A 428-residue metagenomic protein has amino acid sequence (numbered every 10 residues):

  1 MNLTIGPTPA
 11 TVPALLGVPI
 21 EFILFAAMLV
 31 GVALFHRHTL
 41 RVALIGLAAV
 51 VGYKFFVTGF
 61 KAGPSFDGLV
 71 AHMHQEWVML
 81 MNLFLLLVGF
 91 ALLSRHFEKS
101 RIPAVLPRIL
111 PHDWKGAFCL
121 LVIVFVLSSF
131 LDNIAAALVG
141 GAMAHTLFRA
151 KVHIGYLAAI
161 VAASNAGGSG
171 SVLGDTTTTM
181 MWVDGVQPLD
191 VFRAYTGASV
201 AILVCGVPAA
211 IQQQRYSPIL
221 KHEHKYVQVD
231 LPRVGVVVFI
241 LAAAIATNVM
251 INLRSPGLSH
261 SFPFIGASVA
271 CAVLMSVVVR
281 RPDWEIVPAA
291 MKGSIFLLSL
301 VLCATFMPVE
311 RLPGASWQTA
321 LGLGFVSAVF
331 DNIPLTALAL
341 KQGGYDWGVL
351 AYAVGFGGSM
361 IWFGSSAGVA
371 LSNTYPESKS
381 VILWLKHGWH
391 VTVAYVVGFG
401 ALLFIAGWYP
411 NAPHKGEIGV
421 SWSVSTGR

Functional and structural regions predicted by a protein language model:
P9-G17, L34-T39, S65-L83, P111 (+7 more regions): Interfacial loop-to-helix junctions that mark the boundaries of transmembrane helices in multi-pass membrane
L16-E21, M79-L83, I109-V122, F148-A158 (+3 more regions): Membrane-interfacial loop-to-helix junctions in multi-pass transporters
V18-L29, H36-G63, L80-L92, R233-A243 (+2 more regions): Hydrophobic mid-bilayer segments of alpha-helices in multi-pass membrane transport proteins, especially secondary
H36-T39, L93-R101, L127-V139, G167-D175 (+2 more regions): Short helix-coil transition sites and intra-membrane helix breaks within transmembrane domains of multi-pass
L40-A49, L106-C119, V152-A162, E285-L298 (+1 more regions): Cytoplasmic-side transmembrane-helix entry/capping segments in multi-pass membrane proteins
L93, K99-I102, A150-I154, A158 (+4 more regions): Juxtamembrane and boundary regions of transmembrane helices in multi-pass small-molecule transporters and channels
K115-S169, M180-D184, A337-Y352, E377-S380: Hydrophobic transmembrane alpha-helices that form the pore/transport pathway of multi-pass ion and small-solute
I240-Y345, T426-G427: Transmembrane helical segments that form the transport core of multi-pass membrane transport proteins
